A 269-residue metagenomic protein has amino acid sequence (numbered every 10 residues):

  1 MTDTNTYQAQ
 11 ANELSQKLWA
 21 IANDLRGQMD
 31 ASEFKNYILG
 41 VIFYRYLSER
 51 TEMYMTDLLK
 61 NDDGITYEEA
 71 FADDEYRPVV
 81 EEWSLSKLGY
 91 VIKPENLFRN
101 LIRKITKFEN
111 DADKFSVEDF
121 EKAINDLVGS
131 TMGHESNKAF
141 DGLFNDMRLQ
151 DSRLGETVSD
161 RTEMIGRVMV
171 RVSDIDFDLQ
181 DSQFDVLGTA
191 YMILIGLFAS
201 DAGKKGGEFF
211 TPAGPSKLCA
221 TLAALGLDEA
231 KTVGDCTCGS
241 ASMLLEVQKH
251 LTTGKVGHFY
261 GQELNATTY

Functional and structural regions predicted by a protein language model:
M1-A223: Non-catalytic, mostly N-terminal accessory regions of nucleic-acid modification and defense proteins
K205-Y269: Conserved S-adenosyl-L-methionine
